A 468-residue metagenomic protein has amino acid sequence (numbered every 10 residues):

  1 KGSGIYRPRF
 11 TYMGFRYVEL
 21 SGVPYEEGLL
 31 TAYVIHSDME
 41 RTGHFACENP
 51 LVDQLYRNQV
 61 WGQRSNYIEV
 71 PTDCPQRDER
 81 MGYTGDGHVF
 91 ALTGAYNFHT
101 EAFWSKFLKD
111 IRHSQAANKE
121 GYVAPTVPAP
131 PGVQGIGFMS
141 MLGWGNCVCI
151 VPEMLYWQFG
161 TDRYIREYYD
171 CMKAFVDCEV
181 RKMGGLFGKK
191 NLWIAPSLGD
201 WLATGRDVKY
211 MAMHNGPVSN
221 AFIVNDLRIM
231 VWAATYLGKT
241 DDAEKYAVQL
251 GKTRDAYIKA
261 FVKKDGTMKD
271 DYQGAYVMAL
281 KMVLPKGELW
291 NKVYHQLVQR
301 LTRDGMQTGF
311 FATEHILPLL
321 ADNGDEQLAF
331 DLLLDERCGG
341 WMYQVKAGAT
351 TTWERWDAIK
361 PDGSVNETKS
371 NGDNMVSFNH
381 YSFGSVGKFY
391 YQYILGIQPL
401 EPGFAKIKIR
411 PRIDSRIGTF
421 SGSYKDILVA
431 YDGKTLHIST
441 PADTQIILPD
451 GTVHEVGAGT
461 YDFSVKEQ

Functional and structural regions predicted by a protein language model:
K1, I68, T72-C74, E120-V148 (+2 more regions): The feature captures the catalytic groove of carbohydrate-active enzymes
K1-R77, G85-D86, A102, N118-V123 (+4 more regions): Extracellular/oxidizing-compartment recognition motifs
F10, S21, D86-S114, P152-D162 (+5 more regions): Alpha-helical support elements that line or immediately flank enzyme active sites and cofactor-binding pockets
V18, Q59, F90, T161 (+4 more regions): Conserved hydrophobic/aromatic pocket- or pore-lining residues that grip, position, or stack substrates in active sites
L55-N58, T100-I111, D162-V180, A233-I258 (+3 more regions): Extended, well-ordered alpha-helical scaffold segments
Y56, V60-Q63, R206-A212, A358-M375: Surface-exposed acidic, glycine/proline-enriched linker/cap segments that occur as 15-30-residue helix-coil
E101-A212, R337-G363: Helix-terminus loop motifs that line ligand-binding clefts
V248, Q327-Q468: Non-catalytic C-terminal accessory modules of carbohydrate-active enzymes
